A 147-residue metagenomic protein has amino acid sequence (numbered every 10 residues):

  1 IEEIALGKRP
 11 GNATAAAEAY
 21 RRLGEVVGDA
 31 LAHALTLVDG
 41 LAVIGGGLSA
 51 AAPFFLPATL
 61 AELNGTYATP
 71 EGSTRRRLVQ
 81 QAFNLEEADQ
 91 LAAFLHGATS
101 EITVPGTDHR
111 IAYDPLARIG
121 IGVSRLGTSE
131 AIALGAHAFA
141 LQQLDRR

Functional and structural regions predicted by a protein language model:
I1-R147: ATP-binding/phosphotransfer module of carbohydrate and carboxylate kinases, centering on a glycine-rich
